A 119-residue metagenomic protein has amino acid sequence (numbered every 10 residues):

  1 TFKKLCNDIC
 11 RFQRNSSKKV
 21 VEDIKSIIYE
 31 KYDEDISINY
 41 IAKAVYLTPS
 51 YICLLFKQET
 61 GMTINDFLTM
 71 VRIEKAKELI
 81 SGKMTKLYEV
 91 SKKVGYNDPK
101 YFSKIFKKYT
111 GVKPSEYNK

Functional and structural regions predicted by a protein language model:
F2-S16, K25-S37, F56-T60, K77-K86 (+2 more regions): Basic, amphipathic alpha-helical hairpins
D23, A44, K75, V90-K93 (+2 more regions): Residues within well-formed alpha-helices
S26, E30, Q58-K100, K119: Terminal helix-turn-helix DNA-binding modules in bacterial transcription factors
I28, Y40-T48, I52, F56 (+3 more regions): Append "Primarily bacterial transcriptional regulators
K104-K119: …primarily DNA-binding HTH/wHTH and HhH modules…
